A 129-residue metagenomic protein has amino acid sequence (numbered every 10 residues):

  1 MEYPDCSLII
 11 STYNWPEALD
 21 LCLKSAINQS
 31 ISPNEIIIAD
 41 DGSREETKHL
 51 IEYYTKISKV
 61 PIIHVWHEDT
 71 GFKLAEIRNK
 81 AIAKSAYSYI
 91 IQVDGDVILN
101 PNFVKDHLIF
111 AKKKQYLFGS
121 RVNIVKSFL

Functional and structural regions predicted by a protein language model:
M1-I27: N-proximal low-complexity "stem/linker" segments adjacent to membrane-targeting elements
L23-K24, K48, Y87, P101-K112: Short alpha-helix within the catalytic core of nucleotide-sugar-dependent glycosyltransferases
K24-W66: Acidic donor-binding segment of Leloir-type glycosyltransferases
H67, V93: Catalytic metal- and UDP-sugar-binding loop of GT-A-like glycosyltransferases, i.e., residues flanking the conserved
E68-S85, N102: Glycine-rich, basic loop-to-helix element that forms the pyrophosphate-binding segment of sugar-nucleotide handling
I90: Short aromatic/hydrophobic "clamp" motif used to bind/position activated sugar donors
D94-I98: The conserved acidic donor/metal-binding loop of glycosyltransferases
N102-L129: Conserved donor NDP-sugar-binding/catalytic core segment of glycosyltransferases
